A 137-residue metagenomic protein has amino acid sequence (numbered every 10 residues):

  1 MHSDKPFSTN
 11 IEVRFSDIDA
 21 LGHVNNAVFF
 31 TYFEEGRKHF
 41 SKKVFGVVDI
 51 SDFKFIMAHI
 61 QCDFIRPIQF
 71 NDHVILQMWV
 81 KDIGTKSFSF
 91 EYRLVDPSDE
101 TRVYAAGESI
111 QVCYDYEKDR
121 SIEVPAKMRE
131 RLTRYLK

Functional and structural regions predicted by a protein language model:
M1-H59, D115-K137: Hot-dog-fold acyl-thioester-processing enzymes
H2-F7, I68-F70, K81-K137: HotDog/MaoC-like acyl-thioester-processing domains
I11-V13, C62, M78, Y92 (+1 more regions): Preference for bulky hydrophobic residues occupying beta-strand positions in well-ordered beta-sheet regions
R14, I65, D96: Residue-level recognition of the GNAT/N-acetyltransferase active site
F40-S89, R102-Y104: Hydrophobic beta-strand-centered segment that forms part of the acyl-chain substrate-binding groove
